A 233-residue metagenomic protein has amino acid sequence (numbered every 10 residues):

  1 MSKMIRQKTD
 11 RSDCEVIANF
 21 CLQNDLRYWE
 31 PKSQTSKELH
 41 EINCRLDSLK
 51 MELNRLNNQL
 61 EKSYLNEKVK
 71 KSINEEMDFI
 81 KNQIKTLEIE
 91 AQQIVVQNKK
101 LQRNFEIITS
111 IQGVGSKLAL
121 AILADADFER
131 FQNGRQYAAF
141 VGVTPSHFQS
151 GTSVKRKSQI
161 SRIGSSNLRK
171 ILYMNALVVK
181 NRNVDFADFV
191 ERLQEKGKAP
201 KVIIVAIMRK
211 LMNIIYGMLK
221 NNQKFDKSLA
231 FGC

Functional and structural regions predicted by a protein language model:
M1-I107: Long, charge-rich intrinsically disordered scaffolds of nucleic-acid metabolism proteins
S2, E30-H40, K62, R156-Q159 (+1 more regions): Short, solvent-exposed helix-loop connector elements
N24-Y28, D127-F131, V178-D185, N213-K227: Short helix-capping/linker segments at secondary-structure and domain boundaries
N82-V95, K99, S116-E129, K170-A176: Amphipathic, charged-and-aliphatic alpha-helical interface segments that function as noncatalytic docking
N104-A126, Y137: Helix-hairpin-helix
A121-K196, P200: Phosphate-backbone recognition surface of nucleic-acid-processing proteins
T152-R156, F189-C233: Low-complexity, acidic/Ser/Thr- and charged residue-rich accessory regions of DNA metabolism proteins
